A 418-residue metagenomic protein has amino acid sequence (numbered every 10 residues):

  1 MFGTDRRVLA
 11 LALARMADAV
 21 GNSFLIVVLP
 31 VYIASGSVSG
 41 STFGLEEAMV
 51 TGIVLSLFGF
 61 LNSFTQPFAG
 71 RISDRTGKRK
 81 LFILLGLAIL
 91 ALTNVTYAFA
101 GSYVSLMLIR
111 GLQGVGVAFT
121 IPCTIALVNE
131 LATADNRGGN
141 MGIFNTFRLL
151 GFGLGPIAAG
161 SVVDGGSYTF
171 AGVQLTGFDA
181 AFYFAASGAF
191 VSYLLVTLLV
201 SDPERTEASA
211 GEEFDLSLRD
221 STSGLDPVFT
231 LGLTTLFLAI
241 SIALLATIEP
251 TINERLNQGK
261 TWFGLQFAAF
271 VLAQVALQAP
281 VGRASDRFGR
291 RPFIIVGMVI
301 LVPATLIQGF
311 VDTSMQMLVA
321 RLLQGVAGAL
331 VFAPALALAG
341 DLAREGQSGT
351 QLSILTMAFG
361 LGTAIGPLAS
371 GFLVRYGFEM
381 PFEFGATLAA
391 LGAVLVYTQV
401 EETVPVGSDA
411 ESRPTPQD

Functional and structural regions predicted by a protein language model:
F2-G59, V228-L231, A239, A243-L256: Helix-loop boundary and gating motifs at the non-cytosolic
G52-R71, A268-P280: Central cavity-lining transmembrane alpha-helices of secondary-active solute carriers, predominantly the Major
G77, F99-G101, S105, G289 (+2 more regions): Helix-breaking motifs and short loop linkers at transmembrane-helix boundaries and internal kinks in secondary membrane
L81-T96, P292-I307: Structural signature of the two symmetry-related core transmembrane helices
V104-L112, A304, M315-L323: Paired small-residue
I109-F147, A333-A339, R344: Cytoplasmic helix-loop-helix junction between adjacent transmembrane helices in 12-TM secondary transporters
A186-T206, G392-E401: C-terminal membrane-cytosol helix-exit motif in multi-pass small-molecule transporters
L198-D220, T403-P416: Flexible cytoplasmic inter-helical loops of multi-pass small-molecule transporters
